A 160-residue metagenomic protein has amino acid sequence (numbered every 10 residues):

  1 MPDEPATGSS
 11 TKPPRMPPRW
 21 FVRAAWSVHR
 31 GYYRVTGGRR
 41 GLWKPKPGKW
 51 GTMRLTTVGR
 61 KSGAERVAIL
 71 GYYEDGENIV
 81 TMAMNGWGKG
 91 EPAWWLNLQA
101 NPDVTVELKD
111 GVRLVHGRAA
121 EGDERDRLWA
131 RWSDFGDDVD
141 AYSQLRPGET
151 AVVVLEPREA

Functional and structural regions predicted by a protein language model:
M1-W26: Compositionally biased, charge-rich terminal segments
E4-T7, K12, N85-E149, P157-E159: Short, structured beta-strand-loop surface elements
P18-R60, E65: Short, conserved active-site entrance elements at the starts or edges of catalytic domains
W26-V28, R66-A68, A100-N101, D110-V112: Short hydrophobic/aromatic-rich motifs at helix boundaries and adjacent loops
W50-G86: Short beta-strand segments
T52, E149-V152: Short hydrophobic/aromatic beta-strand or adjacent loop that forms the aromatic wall/cage of a ligand/substrate-binding
L55, V153-R158: Short beta-strand element of the conserved SAM-dependent methyltransferase core
